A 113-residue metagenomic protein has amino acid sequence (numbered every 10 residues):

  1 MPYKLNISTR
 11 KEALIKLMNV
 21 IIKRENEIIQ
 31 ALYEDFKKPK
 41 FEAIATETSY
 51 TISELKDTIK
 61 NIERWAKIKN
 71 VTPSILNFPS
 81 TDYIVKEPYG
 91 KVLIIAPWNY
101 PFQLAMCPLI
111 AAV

Functional and structural regions predicted by a protein language model:
M1-Y83: N-terminal Rossmann-like NAD(P)+-binding subdomain of aldehyde/semialdehyde dehydrogenases
S74-V113: Conserved small-residue-rich beta-alpha loop and adjacent elements that most often cradle the phosphate/pyrophosphate
